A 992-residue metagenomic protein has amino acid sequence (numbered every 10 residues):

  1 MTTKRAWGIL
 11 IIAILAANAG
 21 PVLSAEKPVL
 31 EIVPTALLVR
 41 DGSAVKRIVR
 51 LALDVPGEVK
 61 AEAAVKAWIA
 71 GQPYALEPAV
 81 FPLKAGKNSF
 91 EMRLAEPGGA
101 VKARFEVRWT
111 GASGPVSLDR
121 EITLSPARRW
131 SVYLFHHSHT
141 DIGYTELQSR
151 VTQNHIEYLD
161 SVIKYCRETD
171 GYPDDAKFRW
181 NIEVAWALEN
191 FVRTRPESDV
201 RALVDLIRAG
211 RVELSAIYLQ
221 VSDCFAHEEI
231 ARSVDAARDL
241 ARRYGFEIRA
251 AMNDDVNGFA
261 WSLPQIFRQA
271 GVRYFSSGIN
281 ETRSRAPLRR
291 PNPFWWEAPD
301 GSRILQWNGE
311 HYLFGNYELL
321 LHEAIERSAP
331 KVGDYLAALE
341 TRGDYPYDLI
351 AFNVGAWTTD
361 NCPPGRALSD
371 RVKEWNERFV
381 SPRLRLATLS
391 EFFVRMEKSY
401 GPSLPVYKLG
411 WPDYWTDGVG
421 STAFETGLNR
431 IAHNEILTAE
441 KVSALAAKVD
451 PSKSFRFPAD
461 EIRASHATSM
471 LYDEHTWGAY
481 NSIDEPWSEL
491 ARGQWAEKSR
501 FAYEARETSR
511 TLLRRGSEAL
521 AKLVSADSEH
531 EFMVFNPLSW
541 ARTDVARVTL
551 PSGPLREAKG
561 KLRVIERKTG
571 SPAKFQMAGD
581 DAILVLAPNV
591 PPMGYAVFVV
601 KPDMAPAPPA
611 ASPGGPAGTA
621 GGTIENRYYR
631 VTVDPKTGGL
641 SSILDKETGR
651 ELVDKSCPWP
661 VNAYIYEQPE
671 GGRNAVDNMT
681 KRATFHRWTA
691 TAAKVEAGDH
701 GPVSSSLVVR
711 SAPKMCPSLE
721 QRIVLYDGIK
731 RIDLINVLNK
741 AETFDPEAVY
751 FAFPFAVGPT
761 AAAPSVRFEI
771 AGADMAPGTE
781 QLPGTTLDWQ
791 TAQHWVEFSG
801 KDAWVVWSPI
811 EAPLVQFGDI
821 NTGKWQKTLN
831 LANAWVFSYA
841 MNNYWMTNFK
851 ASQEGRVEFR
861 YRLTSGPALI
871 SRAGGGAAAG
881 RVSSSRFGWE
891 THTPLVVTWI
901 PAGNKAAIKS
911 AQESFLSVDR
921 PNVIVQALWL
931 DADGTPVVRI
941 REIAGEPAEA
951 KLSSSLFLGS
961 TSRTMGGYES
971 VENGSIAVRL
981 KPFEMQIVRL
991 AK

Functional and structural regions predicted by a protein language model:
G8-N18: Bacterial N-terminal signal peptides
G20-D141, S149, K981, K992: Mature N-terminal, pre-catalytic/accessory segment of carbohydrate-active enzymes
R40-A44, L263-R268, R290-N292, N308 (+6 more regions): C-terminal (or distal) subdomains of carbohydrate-active enzymes
V116-I156, S161, E168, K177-F178 (+2 more regions): An acidic-aromatic substrate-binding cleft motif
I142, A176-F178, I182-D254, S302-H311: Metal-dependent polysaccharide deacetylase catalytic core of the NodB/CE4 family, i.e., the active-site-bearing domain
R201-G210, E228, A260-E323: Surface-exposed loop and adjacent secondary-structure segments within mature catalytic domains
A231-Q269, D334-N353: CE4/NodB-like, metal-dependent polysaccharide N-deacetylase domain that modifies extracellular/periplasmic N-acetylated
R243, S302-V524, M533-S539, R710 (+1 more regions): Catalytic grooves of carbohydrate-active enzymes
